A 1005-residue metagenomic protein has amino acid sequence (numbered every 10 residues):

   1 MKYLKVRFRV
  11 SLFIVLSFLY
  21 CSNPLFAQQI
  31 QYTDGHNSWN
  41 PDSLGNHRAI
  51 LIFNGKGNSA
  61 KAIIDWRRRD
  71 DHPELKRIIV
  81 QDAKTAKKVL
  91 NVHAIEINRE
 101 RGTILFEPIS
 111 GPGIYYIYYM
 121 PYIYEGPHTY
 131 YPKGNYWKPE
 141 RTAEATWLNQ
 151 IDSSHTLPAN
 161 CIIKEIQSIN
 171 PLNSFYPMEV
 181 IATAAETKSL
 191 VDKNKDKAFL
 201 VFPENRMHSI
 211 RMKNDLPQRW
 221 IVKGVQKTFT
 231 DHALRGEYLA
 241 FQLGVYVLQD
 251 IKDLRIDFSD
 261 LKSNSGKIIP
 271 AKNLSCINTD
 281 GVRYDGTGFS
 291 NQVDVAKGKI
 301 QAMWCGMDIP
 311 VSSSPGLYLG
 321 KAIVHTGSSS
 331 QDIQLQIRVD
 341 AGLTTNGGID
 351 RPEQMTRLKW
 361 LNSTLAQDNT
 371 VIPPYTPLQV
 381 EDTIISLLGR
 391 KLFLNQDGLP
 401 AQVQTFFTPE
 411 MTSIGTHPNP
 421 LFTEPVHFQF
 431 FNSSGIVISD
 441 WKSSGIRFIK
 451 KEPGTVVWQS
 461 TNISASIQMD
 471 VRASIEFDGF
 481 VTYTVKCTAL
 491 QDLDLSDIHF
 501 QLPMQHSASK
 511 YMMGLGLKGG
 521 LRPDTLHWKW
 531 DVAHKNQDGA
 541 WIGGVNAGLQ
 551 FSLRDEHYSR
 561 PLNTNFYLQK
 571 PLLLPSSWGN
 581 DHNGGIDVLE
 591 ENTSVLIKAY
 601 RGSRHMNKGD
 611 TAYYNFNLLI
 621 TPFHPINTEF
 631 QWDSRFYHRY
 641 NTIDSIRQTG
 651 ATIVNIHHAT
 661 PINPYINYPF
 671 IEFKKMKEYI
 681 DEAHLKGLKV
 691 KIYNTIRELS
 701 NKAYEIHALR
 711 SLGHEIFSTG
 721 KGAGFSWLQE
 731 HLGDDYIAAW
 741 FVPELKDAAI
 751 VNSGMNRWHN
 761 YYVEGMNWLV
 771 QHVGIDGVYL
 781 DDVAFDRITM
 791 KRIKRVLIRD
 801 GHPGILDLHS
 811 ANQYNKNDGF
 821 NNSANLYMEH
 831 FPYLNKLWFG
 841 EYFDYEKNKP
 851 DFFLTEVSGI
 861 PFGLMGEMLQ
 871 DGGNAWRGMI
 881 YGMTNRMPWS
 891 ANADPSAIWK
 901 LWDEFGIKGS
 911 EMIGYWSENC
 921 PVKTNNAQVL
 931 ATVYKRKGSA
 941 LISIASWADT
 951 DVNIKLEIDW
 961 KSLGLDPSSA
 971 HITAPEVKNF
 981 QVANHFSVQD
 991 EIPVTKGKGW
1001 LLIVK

Functional and structural regions predicted by a protein language model:
Q28-R219, G224-S313: Alpha-mannosidase-like glycoside hydrolase catalytic domains involved in N-glycan trimming, generalizing to other
R48-F53, V481-A489, S939-S946: Short, well-ordered beta-strand segments enriched in hydrophobic/aromatic residues
L51-H72, D494-Q505, A948-L965: Surface-exposed beta-strand/loop patches in extracellular or lumenal glycoproteins
S110-Y119, T611, A983-K1005: C-terminal beta-strand-rich structural cap/linker in extracellular carbohydrate-active enzymes
A143, W147-Q150, S154-Q167, D280-A296 (+4 more regions): Beta-strand/loop-rich accessory regions of lumenal/periplasmic or secreted enzymes, predominantly carbohydrate-active
K299-A302, S329-I333, T344-G347, K451-P453 (+7 more regions): Conserved structural scaffold segments of CAZyme catalytic domains across common CAZy folds
G609, K794-I798, H802-H971, K998-W1000: Active-site-proximal substrate-binding groove within the catalytic cores of carbohydrate-active enzymes
I692, I696-V773: Active-site-adjacent "subsite" loops/lids of carbohydrate-active enzymes
